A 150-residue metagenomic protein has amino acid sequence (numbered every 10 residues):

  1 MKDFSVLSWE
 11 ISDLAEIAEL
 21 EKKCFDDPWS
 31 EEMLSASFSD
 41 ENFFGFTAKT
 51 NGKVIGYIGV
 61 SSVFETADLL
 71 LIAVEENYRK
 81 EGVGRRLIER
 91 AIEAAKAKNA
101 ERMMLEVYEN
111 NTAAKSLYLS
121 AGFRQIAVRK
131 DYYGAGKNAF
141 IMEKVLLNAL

Functional and structural regions predicted by a protein language model:
M1: Short, conserved catalytic or adaptor-binding loops enriched in Gly and charged residues
F4, S8-N77, I88-R90, A94 (+2 more regions): Acetyl-CoA-dependent GNAT
W9, V60, A114, I126-V128: Structured catalytic core of nucleotide-sugar glycosyltransferases
E21, S30, G84, M104 (+1 more regions): Basic, alpha-helical helix-turn-helix
S30, G122-D131, I141: K/E-rich alpha-helical interaction surfaces of small helical-bundle regulatory domains
K53, E75-E89, K96-K98, R102 (+3 more regions): Conserved glycine-rich acetyl-CoA-binding loop
E101, Y108-K115, D131-L150: C-terminal "cap" of GNAT-fold acetyltransferases
